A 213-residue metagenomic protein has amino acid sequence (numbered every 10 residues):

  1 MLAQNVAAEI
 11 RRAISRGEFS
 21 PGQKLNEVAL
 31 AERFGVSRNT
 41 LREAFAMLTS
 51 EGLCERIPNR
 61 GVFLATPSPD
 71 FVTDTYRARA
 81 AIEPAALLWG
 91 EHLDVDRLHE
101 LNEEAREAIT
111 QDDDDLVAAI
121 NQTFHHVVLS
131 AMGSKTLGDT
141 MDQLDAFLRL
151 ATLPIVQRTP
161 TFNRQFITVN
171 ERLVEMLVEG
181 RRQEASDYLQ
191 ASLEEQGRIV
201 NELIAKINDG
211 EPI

Functional and structural regions predicted by a protein language model:
M1, D96, D115, N163-R164: Short helix-capping and inter-helix turn/linker motifs at the boundaries of alpha-helical repeat units
M1-H92, N201-I213: Short linear motifs at protein or domain termini
A13, A108-Q111, L129-A131, M176-L177 (+1 more regions): Hydrophobic side-chain positions on well-ordered alpha-helices, corresponding to helix-helix packing/interface faces
Q23, R56, N121, Q165-I167: Short, flexible turn/loop "capping" segments at secondary-structure junctions
A78-E91, T123-P160, Q196-I199: Hydrophobic, amphipathic alpha-helical faces that serve as interaction scaffolds
E83-T110, D115-L116: Amphipathic alpha-helical dimerization/coiled-coil segments that flank or bridge DNA-binding/regulatory modules
H99, A118, G138, D142 (+1 more regions): Conserved positions within tetratricopeptide repeat
H99, E104-R106, P154-I213: C-terminal all-alpha effector/ligand-binding and dimerization domain of prokaryotic HTH-type transcriptional repressors
